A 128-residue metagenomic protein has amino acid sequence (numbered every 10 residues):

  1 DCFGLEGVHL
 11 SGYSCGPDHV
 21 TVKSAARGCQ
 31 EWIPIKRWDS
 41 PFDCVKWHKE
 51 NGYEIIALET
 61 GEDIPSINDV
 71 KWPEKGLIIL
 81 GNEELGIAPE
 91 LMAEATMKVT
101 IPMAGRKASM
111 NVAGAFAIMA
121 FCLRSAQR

Functional and structural regions predicted by a protein language model:
D1-R128: Post-transcriptional modification and biogenesis factors for structured RNAs of the translation apparatus
